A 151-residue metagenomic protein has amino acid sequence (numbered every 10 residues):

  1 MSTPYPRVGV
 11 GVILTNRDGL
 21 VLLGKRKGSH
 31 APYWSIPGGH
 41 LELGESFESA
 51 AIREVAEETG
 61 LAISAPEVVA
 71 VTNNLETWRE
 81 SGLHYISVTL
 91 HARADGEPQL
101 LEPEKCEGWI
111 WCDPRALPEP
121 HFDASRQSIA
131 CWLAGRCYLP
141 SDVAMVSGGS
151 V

Functional and structural regions predicted by a protein language model:
M1-V21, V71, S87-R93: Conserved N-terminal beta-strand and adjoining loop/helix that marks the start of the Nudix/MutT-like hydrolase domain
V8, H30, H84: Exposed loop/turn and edge beta-strand positions of beta-sandwich/beta-sheet ligand-binding modules
I13, K27, R115: Anionic group-transfer/hydrolysis microenvironments
N16, L20-E57: Conserved Nudix-box catalytic region and its N-terminal flanking loop in Nudix hydrolases and closely related
A31-W34, P103-V151: Nudix hydrolase/Nudix homology domain
L41-S64, N74-S128: Unchanged
